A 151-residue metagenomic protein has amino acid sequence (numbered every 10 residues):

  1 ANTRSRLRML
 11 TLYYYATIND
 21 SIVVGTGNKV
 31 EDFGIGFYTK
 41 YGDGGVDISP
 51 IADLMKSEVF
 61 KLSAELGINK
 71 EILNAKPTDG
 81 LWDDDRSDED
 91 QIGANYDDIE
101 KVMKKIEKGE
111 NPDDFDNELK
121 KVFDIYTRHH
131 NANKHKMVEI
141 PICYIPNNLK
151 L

Functional and structural regions predicted by a protein language model:
A1-R6, L10-I22, T26-L151: ATP/NTP-dependent adenylation/nucleotidyl-transfer catalytic domains that generate, transfer, or process NMP-activated
